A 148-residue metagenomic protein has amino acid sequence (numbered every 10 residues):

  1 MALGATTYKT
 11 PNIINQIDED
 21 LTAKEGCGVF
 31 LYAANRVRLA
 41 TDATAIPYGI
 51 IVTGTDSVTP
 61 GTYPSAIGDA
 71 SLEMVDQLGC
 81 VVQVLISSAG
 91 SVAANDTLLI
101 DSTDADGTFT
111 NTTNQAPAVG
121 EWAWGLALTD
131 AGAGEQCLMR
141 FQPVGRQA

Functional and structural regions predicted by a protein language model:
M1-A148: Surface-exposed, low-hydrophobicity beta-strand/loop segments enriched in small/polar/acidic residues
